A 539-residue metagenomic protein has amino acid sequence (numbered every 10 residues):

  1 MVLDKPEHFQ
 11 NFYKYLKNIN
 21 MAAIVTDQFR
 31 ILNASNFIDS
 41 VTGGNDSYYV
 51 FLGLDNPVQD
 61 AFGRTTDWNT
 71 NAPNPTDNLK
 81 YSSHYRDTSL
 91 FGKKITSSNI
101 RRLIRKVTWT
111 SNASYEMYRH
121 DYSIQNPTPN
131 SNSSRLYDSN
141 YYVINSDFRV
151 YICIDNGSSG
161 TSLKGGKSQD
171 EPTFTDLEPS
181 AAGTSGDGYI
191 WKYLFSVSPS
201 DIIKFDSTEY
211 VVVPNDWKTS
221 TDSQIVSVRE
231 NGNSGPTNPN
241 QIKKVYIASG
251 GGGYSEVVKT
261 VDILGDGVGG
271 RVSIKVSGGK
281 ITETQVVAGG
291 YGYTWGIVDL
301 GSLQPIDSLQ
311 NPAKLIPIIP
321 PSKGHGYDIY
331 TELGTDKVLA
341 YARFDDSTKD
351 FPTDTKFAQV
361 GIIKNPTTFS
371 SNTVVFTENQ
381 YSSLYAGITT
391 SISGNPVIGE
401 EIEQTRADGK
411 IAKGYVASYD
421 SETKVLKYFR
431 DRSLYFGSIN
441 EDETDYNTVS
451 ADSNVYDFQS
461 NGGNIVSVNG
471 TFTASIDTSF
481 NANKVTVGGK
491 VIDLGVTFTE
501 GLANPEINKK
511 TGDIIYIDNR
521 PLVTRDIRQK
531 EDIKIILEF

Functional and structural regions predicted by a protein language model:
M1-I19: N-terminal amphipathic/basic-hydrophobic helices that include classical n-h-c signal peptides and signal-anchor
L16, N20-T237, P312-K314, E403-Q404 (+4 more regions): Tryptophan-rich substrate-binding surfaces of secreted polymer-degrading and adhesive proteins
S185-F539: Conserved, function-critical positions that sit in or immediately flank catalytic and ligand-binding motifs
